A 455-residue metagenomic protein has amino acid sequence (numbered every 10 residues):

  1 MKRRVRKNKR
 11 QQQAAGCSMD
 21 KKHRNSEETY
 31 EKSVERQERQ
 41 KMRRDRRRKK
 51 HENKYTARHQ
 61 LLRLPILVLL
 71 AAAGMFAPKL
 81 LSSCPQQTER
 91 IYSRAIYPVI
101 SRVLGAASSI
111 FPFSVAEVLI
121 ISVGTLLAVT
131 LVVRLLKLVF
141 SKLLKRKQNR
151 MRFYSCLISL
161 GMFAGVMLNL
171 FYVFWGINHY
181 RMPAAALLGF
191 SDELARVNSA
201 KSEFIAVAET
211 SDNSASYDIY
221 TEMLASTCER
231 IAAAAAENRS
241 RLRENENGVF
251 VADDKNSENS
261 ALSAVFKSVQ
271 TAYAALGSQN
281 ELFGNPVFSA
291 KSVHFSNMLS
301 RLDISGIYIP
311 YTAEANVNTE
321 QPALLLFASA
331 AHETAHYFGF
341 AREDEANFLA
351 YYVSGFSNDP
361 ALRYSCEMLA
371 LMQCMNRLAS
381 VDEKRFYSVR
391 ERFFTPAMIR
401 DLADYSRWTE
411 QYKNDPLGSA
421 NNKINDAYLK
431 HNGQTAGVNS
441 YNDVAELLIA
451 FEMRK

Functional and structural regions predicted by a protein language model:
M1-R47: N-terminal targeting leaders characterized by basic, low-complexity, disordered sequences that direct proteins
A72-K137: Membrane-embedded alpha-helical segments of integral membrane proteins
P112, A328-N347, Y351: Active-site recognition of the HExxH zinc-binding catalytic motif
V123-F163: Cytosolic-side transmembrane helix boundary signature
K147, Y154-A313: Contiguous, non-catalytic segments that form substrate-binding/exosite surfaces or channel walls
K201, A341-F386: Post-HExxH zinc-binding segment in Zn-dependent metallohydrolases
I309-A330, Y337-A341: Short pre-active-site segment immediately N-terminal to the catalytic Zn-binding motif
M398-K455: Pan-zinc metallopeptidase signature
